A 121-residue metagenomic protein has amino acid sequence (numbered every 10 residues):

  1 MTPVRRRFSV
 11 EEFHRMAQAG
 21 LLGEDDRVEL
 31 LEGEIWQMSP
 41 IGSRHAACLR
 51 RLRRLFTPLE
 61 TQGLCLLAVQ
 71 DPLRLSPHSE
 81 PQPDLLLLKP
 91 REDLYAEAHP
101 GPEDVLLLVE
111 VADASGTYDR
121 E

Functional and structural regions predicted by a protein language model:
M1-E121: Gly/Pro/Ser/Thr-rich low-complexity, intrinsically disordered segments predominantly at protein N-termini
